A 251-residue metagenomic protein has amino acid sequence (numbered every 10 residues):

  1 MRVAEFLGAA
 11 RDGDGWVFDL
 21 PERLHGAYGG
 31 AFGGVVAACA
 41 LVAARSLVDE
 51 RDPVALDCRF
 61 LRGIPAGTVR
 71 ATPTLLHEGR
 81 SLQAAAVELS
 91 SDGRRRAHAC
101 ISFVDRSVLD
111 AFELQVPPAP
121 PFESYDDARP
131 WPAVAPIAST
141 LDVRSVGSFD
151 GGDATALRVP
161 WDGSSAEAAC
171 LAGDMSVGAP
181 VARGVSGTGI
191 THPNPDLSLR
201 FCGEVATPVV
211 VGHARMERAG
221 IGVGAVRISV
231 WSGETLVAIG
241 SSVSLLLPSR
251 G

Functional and structural regions predicted by a protein language model:
M1-G251: Terminal targeting signals and extreme-terminal segments of soluble enzymes
